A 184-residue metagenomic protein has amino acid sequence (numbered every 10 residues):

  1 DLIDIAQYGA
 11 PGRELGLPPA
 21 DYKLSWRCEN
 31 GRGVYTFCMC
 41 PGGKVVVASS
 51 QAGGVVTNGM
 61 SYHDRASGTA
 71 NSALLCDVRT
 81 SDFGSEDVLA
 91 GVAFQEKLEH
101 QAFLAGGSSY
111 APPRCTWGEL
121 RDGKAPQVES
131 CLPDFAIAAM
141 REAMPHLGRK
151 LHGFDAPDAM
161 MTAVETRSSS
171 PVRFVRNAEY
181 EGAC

Functional and structural regions predicted by a protein language model:
D1-C184: Residues forming the flavin
